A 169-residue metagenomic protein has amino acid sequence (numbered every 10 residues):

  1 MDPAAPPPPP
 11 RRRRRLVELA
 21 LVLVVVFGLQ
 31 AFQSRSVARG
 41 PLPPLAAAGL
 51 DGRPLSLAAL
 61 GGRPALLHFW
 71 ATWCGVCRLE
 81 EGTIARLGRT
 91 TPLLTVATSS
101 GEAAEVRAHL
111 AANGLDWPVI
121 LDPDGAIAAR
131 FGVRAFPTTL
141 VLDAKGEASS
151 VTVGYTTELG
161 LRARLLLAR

Functional and structural regions predicted by a protein language model:
M1-A48, A168-R169: N-terminal targeting signals for export/organelle localization
L42-G61: Short extracytoplasmic/periplasmic juxtamembrane "stem" segments immediately C-terminal to an N-terminal membrane anchor
S56-G75, I84: Short active-site neighborhood of thiol/selenol oxidoreductases, capturing the structured segment around
L66-L67, L93, T139: Hydrophobic beta-strand anchors of alpha/beta hydrolase catalytic cores
T72-L79, T138: C-type cytochrome heme c attachment motif
R78-N113, P123-A129: Structural microenvironment flanking redox-active thiols in thiol-disulfide oxidoreductases
A111-D116, P123-R169: Thiol/disulfide oxidoreductase modules built on the thioredoxin-like
